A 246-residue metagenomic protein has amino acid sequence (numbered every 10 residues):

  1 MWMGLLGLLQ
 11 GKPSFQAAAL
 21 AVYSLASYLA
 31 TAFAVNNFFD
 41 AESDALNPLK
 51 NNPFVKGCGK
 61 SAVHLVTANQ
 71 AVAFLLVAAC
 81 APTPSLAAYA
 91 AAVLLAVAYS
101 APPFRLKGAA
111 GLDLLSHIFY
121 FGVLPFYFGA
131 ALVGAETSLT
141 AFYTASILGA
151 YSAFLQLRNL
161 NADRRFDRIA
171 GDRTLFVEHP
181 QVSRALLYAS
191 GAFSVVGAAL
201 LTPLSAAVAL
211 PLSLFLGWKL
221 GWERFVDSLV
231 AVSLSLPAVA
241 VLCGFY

Functional and structural regions predicted by a protein language model:
W2-F39, S85-A98, T137-R158: Membrane-embedded alpha-helical segments that form the functional core of polytopic membrane enzymes, especially those
W2-G7, F54, L114-A130, F176-Q181 (+1 more regions): Small-residue-rich segments of transmembrane alpha-helices in multi-pass membrane proteins, especially helix faces
W2-L6, A68-L76, Y188-G197, P211-F215 (+1 more regions): Hydrophobic, membrane-inserted alpha-helices
G11-S14, A78-A88, G134-T137, A198-A207 (+1 more regions): Transmembrane helix interruption/hinge and helix-loop junction motifs
S24-A78, G149-V195: Solvent-exposed interhelical
N37-D44, R105-L115, G134-L139, L160-R168 (+1 more regions): A cytosolic-side transmembrane-helix exit/cap motif
F54-E136, G217-W222: Intramembrane alpha-helical segments
P103, L115, A199-Y246: Extended hydrophobic alpha-helices typical of membrane-associated regions
